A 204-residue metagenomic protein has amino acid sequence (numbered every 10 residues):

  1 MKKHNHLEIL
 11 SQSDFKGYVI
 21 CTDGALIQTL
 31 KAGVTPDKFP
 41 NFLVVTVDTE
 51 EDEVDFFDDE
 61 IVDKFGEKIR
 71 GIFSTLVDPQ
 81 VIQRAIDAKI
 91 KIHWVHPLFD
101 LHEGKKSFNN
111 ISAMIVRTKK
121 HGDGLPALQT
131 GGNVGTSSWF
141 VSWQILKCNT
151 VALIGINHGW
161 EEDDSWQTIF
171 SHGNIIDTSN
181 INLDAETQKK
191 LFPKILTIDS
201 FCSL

Functional and structural regions predicted by a protein language model:
M1-L204: Metal-ion/cofactor- or nucleotide/acyl-coenzyme-handling active-site neighborhoods
